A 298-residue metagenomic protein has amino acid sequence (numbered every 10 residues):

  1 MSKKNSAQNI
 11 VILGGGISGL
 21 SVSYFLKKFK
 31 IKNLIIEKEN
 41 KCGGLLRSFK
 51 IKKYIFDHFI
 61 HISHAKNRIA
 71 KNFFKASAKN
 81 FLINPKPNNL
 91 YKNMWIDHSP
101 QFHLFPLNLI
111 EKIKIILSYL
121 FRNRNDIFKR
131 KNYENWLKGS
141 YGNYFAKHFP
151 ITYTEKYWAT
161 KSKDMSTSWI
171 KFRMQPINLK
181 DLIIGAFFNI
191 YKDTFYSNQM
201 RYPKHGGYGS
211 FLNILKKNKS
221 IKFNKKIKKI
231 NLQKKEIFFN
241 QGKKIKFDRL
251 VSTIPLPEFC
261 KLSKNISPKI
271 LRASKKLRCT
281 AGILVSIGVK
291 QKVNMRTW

Functional and structural regions predicted by a protein language model:
K4-S18: Beta1/beta-strand and adjacent pyrophosphate-binding region of the FAD-binding site in flavoprotein oxidoreductases
L13, K27-K50: Glycine-rich FAD pyrophosphate-binding loop
S18, K41, P257: Conserved Rossmann-like nucleotide-cofactor binding loop
S21-I31, N218: A short, Lys/Arg-enriched amphipathic alpha-helix followed by its capping loop at the start of a domain
F29, K226-W298: Mid-domain catalytic core of redox enzymes that form a hydrophobic substrate pocket/lid adjacent to a catalytic redox
K52-D126: Dinucleotide-binding Rossmann-like beta1-alpha1 core, especially the glycine-rich loop that anchors the ADP
I69-N84, N88-H98, Y141-K147, K217-E236: Feature captures the FAD/FMN-dependent oxidoreductase FAD-binding
L117, F121-L232, K246, T253: Active-site/ligand-binding neighborhood in enzyme catalytic cores
